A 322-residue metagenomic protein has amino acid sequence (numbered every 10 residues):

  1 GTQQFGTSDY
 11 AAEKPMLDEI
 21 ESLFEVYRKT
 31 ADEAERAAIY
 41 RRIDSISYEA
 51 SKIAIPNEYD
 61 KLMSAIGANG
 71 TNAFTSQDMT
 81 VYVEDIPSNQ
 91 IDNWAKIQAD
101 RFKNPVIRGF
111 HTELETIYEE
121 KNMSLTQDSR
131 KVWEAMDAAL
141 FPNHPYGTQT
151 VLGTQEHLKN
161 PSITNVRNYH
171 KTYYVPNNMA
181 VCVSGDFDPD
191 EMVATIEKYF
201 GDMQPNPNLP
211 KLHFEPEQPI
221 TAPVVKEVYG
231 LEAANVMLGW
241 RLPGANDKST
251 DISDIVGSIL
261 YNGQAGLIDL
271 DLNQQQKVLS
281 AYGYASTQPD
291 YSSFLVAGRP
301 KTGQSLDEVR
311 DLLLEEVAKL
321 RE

Functional and structural regions predicted by a protein language model:
G1-D100, K131-E156, N178-S184, A233-G244 (+1 more regions): M16 family metallopeptidases and their MPP-like homologs
T7, A11-A12, V106-N122, D188 (+4 more regions): Acidic/histidine-enriched alpha-helical segments
N72-F74, H170-Y173, P216, E227-G230 (+1 more regions): Replace "in large, NTP-powered and nucleic-acid-processing enzymes" with "in large, NTP-powered factors and other
K96-D100, Y118, S253-I255: Alpha-helical secondary-structure segments
R101, P105-G109, L125, P142-G147 (+3 more regions): An aromatic/glycine/proline-enriched structural segment found at the starts of mature extracellular/organellar domains
G109-L114, Q127-K131, A135-D137, G147-I163 (+2 more regions): Hydrophobic, small-residue-rich alpha-helical packing segments that form membrane-like cores
P189-V193, K248, S305-D307: Extracytoplasmic/secreted cell-surface and envelope-processing proteins
